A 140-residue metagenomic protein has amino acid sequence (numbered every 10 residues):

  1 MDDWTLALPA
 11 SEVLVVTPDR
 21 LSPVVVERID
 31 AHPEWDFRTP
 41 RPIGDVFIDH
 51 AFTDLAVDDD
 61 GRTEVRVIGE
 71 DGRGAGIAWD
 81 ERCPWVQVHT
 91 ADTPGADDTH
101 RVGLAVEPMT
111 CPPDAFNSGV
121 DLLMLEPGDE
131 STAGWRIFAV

Functional and structural regions predicted by a protein language model:
M1-D80: Active-site/ligand-binding surface loops and adjacent short beta/alpha elements that line catalytic pockets across
P9, L14-V16, V24, A75 (+5 more regions): Residues in flexible loops and secondary-structure boundaries
S11-S22, F37-T39, A96-T99, E107-M109 (+1 more regions): Short C-terminal domain-edge/linker segments immediately following a structured domain
I68-P108, P113: Glycine-rich active-site loops that engage anionic ligands at enzyme catalytic sites
F116-V120: Short alpha-helix capping/helix-loop boundary micro-motifs
M124-V140: Short Pro-Gly-centered flexible turn/kink motifs
